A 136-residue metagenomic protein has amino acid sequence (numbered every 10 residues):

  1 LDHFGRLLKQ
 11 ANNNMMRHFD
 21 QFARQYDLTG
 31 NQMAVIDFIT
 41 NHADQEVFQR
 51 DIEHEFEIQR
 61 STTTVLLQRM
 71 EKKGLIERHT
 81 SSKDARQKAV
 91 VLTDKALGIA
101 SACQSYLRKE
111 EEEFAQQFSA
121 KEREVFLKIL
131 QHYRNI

Functional and structural regions predicted by a protein language model:
L1-Y26, K73: N-terminal leader segment of winged-helix/HTH proteins
N12, D37-D44, Q104, Q131: Short, locally clustered residues in the helix-turn-helix/winged-helix DNA-binding domain
R17-Q59: N-terminal helix-turn-helix DNA-binding core of bacterial DNA-binding proteins
Q21, R69, H132: Alpha-helical DNA-recognition elements
Q49, L67-Q68: Short, hydrophobic-biased segments on the C-terminal half of alpha helices that form "recognition helices"
Q68-K128: Charged, amphipathic alpha-helical coiled-coil/dimerization segments
